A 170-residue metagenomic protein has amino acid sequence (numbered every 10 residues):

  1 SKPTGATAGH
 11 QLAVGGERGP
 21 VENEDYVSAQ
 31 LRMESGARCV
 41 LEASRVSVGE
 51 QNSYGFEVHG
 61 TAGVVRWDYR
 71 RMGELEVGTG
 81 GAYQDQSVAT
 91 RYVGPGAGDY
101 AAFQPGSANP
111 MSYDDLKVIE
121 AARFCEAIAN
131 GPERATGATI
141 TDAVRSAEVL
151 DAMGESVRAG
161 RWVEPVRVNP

Functional and structural regions predicted by a protein language model:
S1-E24, S28-S35, A62-G137, T141 (+1 more regions): C-terminal glycine/acidic-rich active-site capping loop/insertion
D25-V27, Y54, A152: Residue-level marker for the onset of beta-strands and adjacent loop->beta junctions in well-ordered domains
S35-A37, V46, T61-V64, R161: Short acidic/polar mixed-charge low-complexity motifs
V40-A43, W67-Y69: Beta-strand scaffold of nucleotide-dependent catalytic cores
E42-Q51, N109: Glycine-rich phosphate/pyrophosphate-binding beta-alpha loops
A143-V157: C-terminal hydrophobic helical "lid"/dimerization subdomain of Rossmann-like NAD(P)H-dependent oxidoreductases
E155-P170: C-terminal capping/lid region of NAD(P)-dependent oxidoreductase domains
